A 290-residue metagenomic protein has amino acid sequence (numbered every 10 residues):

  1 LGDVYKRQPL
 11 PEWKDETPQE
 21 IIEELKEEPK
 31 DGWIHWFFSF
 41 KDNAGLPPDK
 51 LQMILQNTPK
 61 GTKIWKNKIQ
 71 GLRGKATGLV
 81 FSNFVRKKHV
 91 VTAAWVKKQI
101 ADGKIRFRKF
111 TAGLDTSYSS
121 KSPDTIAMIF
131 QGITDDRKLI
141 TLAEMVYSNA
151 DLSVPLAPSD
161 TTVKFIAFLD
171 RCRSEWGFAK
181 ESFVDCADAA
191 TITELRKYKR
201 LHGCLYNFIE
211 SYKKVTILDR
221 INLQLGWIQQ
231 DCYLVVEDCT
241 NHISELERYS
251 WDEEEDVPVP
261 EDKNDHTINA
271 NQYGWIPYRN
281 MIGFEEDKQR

Functional and structural regions predicted by a protein language model:
L1-Y5: Short, small-residue-biased leader/transition segments that mark boundaries at the very start of proteins
E16-K60: Conserved P-loop NTPase catalytic core
H35-F37, T111, F208: Conserved beta-strand scaffold positions in the cores of enzyme catalytic domains, especially in NTP/NDP-utilizing
N43-T125: ATPase catalytic-site recognition across NTP-hydrolyzing enzymes
I126-Q131: Short beta-strand scaffold segments in enzyme catalytic cores
I133-D135: Short loop/turn segments immediately following beta-strands, especially the blade-tip and inter-blade linker loops
K138-P260, M281-E285, Q289-R290: Mg2+-dependent endonuclease catalytic cores in nucleic-acid-processing enzymes, primarily RNase H-like
E261-D287: Acidic, Mg2+-coordinating catalytic module of metal-dependent nucleases/exonucleases that use a two-metal-ion mechanism
